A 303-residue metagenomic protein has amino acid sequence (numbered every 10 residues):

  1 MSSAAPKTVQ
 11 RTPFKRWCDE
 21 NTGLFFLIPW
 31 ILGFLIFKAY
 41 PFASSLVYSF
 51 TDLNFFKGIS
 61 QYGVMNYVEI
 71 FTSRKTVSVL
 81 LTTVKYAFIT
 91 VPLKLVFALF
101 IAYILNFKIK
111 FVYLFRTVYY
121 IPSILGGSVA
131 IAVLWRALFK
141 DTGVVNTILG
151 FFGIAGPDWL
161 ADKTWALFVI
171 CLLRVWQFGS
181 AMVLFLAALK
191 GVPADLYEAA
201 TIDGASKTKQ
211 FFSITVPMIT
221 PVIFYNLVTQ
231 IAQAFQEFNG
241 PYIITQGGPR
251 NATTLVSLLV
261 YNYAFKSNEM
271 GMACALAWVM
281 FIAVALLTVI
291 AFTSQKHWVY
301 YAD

Functional and structural regions predicted by a protein language model:
M1-W17: Short, Lys/Arg-rich, polar N-terminal cytosolic tail immediately upstream of the first transmembrane signal-anchor
R16-D303: A structural signal for multi-pass alpha-helical bundles of membrane permease subunits that mediate small-molecule
